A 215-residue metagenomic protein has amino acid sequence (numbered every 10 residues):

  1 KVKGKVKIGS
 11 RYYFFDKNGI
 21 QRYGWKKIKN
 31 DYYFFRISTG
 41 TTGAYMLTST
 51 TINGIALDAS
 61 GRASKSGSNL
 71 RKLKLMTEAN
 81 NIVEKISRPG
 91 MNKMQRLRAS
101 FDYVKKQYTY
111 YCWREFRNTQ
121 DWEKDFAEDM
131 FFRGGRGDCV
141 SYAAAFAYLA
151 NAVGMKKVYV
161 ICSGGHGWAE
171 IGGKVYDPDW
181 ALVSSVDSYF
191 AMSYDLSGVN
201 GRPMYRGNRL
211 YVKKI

Functional and structural regions predicted by a protein language model:
K1-T77, E115-F116, I161-S163, W168-G172 (+2 more regions): Extracellular adhesion/carbohydrate-binding repeat motifs centered on closely spaced tryptophans
F15, F35, S87-G90, R133: Conserved aromatic
K27, F132-G134: Short, compositionally biased leader-like segments
K72-F131: Secondary-structure boundary elements
R96-S100, G135-A150: Active-site nucleophilic cysteine motif
S141-R202: Hydrophobic/aromatic-rich core segments of domains that either
R202-I215: Short, low-complexity, Pro/Ser/Thr/Gly-rich segments in the mature regions of secreted, periplasmic
